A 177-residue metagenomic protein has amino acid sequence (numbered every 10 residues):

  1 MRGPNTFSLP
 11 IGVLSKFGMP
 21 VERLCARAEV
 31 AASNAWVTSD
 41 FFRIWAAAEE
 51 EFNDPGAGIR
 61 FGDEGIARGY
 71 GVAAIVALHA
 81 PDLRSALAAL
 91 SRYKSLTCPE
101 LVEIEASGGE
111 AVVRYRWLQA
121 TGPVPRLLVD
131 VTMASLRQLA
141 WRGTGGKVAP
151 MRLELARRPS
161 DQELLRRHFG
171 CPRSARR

Functional and structural regions predicted by a protein language model:
M1-R114, S135, A149-R152, P159-L164: N-terminal low-complexity or simple alpha-helical regulatory segments that function as activation/interaction modules
G71-A74, A120, G170: A broadly tuned "polar low-complexity/structure-edge" signature
G108, V131-M133, C171-R173: Generic alpha-helical propensity signal that fires on short helical segments and nearby coil/disordered stretches
R114-L127: A short interface-forming secondary-structure element
T132-T144: Active-site helix/loop of acyl-thioester processing domains in fatty-acid/polyketide metabolism, spanning hotdog-fold
G143-R177: Compact structured core domains
